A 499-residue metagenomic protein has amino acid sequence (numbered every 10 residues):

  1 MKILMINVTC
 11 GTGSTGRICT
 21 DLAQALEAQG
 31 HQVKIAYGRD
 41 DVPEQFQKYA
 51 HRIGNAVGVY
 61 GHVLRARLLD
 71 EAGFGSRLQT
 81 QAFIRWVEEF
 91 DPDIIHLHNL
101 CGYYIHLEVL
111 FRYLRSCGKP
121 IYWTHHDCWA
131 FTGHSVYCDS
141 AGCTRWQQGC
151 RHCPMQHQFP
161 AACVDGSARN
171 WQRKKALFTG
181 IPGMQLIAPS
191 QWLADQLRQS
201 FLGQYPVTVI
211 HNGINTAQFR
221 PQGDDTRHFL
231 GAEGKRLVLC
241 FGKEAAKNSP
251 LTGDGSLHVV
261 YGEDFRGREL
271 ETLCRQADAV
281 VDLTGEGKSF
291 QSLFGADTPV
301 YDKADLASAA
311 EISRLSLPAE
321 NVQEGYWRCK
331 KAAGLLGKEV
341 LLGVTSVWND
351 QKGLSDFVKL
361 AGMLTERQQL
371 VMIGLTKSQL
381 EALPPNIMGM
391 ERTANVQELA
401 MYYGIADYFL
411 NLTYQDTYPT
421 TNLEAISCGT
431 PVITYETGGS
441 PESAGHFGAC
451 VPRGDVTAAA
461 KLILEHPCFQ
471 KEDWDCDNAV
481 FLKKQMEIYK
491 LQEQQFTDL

Functional and structural regions predicted by a protein language model:
S116, W129, R145-L186, F201 (+1 more regions): Membrane-proximal helix-turn-helix segments that form the acceptor-binding/catalytic region of lipid-linked
D195-R198, I214-F229, R268-E271, G287-A332 (+2 more regions): Acidic anion/phosphate-binding donor-loop and adjacent secondary structure in glycosyltransferase catalytic cores
T226-K247, G334-K352, V358-A361: Conserved donor-binding/catalytic core segment of Leloir-type glycosyltransferases
L273-C274, M401-A406: Short alpha-helical donor nucleotide-sugar binding micro-motif in glycosyltransferases
Y414: Aromatic "clamp/platform" in nucleotide-sugar-dependent glycosyltransferases that forms part of the donor/acceptor
P431-T434: Short hydrophobic beta-strand element within catalytic cores of glycosyltransferases and related nucleotide-activated
G448-V456, L464-P467: Conserved acidic donor-binding segment of nucleotide-sugar-dependent glycosyltransferases
P467-L499: A charged, aromatic-enriched C-terminal amphipathic alpha-helix characteristic of glycosyltransferases across folds
